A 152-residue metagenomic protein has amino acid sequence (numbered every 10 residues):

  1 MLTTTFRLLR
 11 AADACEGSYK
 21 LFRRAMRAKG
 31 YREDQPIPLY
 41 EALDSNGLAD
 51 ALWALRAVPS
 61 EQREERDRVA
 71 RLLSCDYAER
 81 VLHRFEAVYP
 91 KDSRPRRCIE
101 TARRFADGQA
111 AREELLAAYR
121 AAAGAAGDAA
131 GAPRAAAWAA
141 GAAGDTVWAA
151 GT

Functional and structural regions predicted by a protein language model:
M1-T152: Short, glycine-biased loop/turn motifs at secondary-structure junctions and in low-complexity Ser/Thr/Pro-rich termini
